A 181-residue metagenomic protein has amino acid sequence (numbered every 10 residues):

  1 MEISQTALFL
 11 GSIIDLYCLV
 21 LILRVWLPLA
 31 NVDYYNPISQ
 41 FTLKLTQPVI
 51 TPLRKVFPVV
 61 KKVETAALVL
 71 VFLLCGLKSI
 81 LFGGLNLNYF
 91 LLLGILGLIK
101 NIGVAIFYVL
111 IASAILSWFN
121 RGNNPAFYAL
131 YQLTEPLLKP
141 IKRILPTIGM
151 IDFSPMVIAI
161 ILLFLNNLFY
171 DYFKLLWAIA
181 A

Functional and structural regions predicted by a protein language model:
M1-A181: Selective transmembrane helix interface/packing segments
